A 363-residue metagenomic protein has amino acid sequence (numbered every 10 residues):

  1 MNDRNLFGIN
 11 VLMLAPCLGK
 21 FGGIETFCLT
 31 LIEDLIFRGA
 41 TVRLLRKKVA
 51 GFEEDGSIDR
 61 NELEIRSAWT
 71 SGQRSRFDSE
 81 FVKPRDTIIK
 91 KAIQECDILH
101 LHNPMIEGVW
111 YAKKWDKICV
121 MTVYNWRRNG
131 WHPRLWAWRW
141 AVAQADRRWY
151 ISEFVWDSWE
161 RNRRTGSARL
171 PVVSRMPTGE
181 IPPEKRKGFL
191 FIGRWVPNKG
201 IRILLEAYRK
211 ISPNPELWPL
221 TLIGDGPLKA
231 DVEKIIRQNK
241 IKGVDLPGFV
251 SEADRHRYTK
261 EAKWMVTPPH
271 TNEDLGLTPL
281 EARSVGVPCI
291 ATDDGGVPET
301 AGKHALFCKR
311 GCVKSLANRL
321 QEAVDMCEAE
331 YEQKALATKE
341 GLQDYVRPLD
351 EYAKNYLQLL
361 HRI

Functional and structural regions predicted by a protein language model:
L6, M13-F21, F27-C28, D34-S79: N-terminal strand-loop element at the rim of the active site of nucleotide-sugar-dependent glycosyltransferases
E25-T30, K187, F191-K210, P215 (+2 more regions): A conserved mid-protein helix/loop that constitutes part of the nucleotide-sugar donor-binding site
L101-E107, V123: Short His-centered aromatic/hydrophobic patch
R127-R128, A143-E180: Donor nucleotide-sugar binding/catalytic pocket of nucleotide-sugar-dependent glycosyltransferases
E233-V250: Nucleotide-activated donor-binding/catalytic signature segment of Leloir-type glycosyltransferases, i.e., the conserved
V266, P288-A291: Short hydrophobic beta-strand element within catalytic cores of glycosyltransferases and related nucleotide-activated
A305-K314, Q321-E328: Conserved acidic donor-binding segment of nucleotide-sugar-dependent glycosyltransferases
E328-H361: A charged, aromatic-enriched C-terminal amphipathic alpha-helix characteristic of glycosyltransferases across folds
